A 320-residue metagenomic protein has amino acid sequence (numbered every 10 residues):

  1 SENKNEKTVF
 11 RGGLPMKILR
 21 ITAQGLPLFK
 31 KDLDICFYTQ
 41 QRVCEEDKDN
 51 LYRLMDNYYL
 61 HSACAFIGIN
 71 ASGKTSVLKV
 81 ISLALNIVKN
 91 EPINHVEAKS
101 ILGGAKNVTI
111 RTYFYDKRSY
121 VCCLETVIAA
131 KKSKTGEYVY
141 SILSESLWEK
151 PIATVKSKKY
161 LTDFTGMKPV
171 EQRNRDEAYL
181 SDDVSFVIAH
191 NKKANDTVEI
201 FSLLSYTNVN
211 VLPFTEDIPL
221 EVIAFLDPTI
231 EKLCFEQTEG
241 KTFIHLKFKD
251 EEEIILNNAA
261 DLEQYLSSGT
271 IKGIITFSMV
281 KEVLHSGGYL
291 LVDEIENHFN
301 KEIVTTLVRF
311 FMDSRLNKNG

Functional and structural regions predicted by a protein language model:
S1-N86, E253-G320: Switch/communication elements of ASCE P-loop NTPase nucleotide-binding domains
M16, K30, R118-C122, K134-Y140: Coil-to-beta-strand transition motifs
M16-L19, V222-P228, D250-E253: N-terminal accessory segments
A23, T112-R118, S146-E149, F248-E253: Short acidic, glycine-rich loop/turn motifs
Y59-A65, I69, K79-A130: Conserved P-loop NTP-binding catalytic core
I81, L85-V88, T215, P219-I230 (+2 more regions): Hydrophobic, Leu/Ile/Phe/Ala-enriched alpha-helical segments that form helix-helix packing faces
V127-K241: Electropositive, glycine-dotted interaction segments that contact anionic polymers or phosphate-rich ligands
K241-K249: Generic recognition of long tandem-repeat/solenoid scaffolds
